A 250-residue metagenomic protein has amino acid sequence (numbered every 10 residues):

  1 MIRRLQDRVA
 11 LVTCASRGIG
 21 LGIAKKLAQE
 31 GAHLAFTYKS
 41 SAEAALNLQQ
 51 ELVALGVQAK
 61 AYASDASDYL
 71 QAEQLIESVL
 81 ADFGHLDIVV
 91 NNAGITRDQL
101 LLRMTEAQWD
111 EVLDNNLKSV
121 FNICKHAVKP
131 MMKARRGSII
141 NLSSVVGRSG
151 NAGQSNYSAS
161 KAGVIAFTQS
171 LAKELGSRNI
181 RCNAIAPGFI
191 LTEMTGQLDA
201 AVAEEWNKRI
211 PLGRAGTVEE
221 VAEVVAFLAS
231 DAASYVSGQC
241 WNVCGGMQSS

Functional and structural regions predicted by a protein language model:
V9, S16-G18: Conserved glycine-rich cofactor-binding loop
E30-N47: Conserved glycine-rich Rossmann-like NAD(P)H-binding loop of the short-chain dehydrogenase/reductase
L100-L101, T105-L113, T195, W206: Substrate-binding pocket helix/loop in short-chain dehydrogenase/reductase
C124, S160, T168: Active-site helix of classical SDR
K129, K173-S177, S234: Alpha-helical segment proximal to the catalytic Tyr-Lys
S144: Residue(s) in the substrate-gating loop at a strand-loop-helix junction that position the organic substrate next
S149, A226, S237-S250: Short C-terminal tail/terminal secondary-structure segment of NAD(P)H-dependent dehydrogenase/reductase domains
